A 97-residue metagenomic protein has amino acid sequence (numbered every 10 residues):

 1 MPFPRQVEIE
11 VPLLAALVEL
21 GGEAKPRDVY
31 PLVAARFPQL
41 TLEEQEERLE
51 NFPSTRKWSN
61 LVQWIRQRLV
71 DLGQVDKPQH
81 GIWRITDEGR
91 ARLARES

Functional and structural regions predicted by a protein language model:
P2-D28: Positively charged, polyanion-binding regions of nucleic-acid-associated proteins
P2-P4, A34-Q63: Short, positively charged loop/turn segments that connect secondary-structure elements
V18-G21, A35-Q39, P78-Q79: Short helix-capping/hinge SLiMs at alpha-helix to coil transitions
P31: Basic nucleic-acid-binding interfaces
R66-Q67: Short, hydrophobic-biased segments on the C-terminal half of alpha helices that form "recognition helices"
V70-H80: A short, conserved structural fragment
G81-T86: Minor-groove-contacting beta-hairpin "wing" of winged helix-turn-helix DNA-binding domains
E88-S97: Short, amphipathic alpha-helical interaction segments positioned at domain boundaries
